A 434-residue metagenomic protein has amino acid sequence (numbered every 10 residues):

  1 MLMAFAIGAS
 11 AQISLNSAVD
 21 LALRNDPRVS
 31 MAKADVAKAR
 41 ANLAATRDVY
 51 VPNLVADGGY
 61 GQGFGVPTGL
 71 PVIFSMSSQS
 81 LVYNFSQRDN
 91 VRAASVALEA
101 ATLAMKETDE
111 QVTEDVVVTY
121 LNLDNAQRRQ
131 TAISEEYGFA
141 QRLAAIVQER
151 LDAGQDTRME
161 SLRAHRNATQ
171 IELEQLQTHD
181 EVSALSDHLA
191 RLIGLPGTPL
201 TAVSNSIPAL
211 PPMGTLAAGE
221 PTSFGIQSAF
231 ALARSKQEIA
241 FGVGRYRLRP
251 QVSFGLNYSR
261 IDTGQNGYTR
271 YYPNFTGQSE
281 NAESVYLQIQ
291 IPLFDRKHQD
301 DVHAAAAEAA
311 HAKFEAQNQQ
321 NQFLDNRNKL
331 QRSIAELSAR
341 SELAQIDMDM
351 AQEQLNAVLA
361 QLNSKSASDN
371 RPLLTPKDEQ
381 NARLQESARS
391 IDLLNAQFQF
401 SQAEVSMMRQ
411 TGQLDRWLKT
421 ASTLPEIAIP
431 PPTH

Functional and structural regions predicted by a protein language model:
A6-G8: N-terminal signal peptide c-region/cleavage motif recognized by signal peptidases
S10-V55, G59, S80-V82, S95 (+11 more regions): Bacterial Sec-pathway N-terminal export signals of envelope proteins
Q12-N122, Q130-S134, Q141, A153 (+6 more regions): Short flexible linkers and secondary-structure junctions
S30-A34, R47-V51, V82-V112, M159 (+8 more regions): Sec/SRP-type N-terminal targeting helices
R40, R47, L54, D109 (+24 more regions): Coiled-coil heptad-register positions
V55-N90, S206-L210, G255-K297, D301 (+1 more regions): Small/polar, glycine/serine/threonine/aspartate-rich low-complexity segments that form flexible
D109-S223, L330-R340, A357, N363-A367 (+3 more regions): Periplasmic alpha-helical coiled-coil/stalk elements that build and connect Gram-negative outer-membrane
S364, S368-N370, R383-H434: Acidic, low-complexity, intrinsically disordered peripheral segments
